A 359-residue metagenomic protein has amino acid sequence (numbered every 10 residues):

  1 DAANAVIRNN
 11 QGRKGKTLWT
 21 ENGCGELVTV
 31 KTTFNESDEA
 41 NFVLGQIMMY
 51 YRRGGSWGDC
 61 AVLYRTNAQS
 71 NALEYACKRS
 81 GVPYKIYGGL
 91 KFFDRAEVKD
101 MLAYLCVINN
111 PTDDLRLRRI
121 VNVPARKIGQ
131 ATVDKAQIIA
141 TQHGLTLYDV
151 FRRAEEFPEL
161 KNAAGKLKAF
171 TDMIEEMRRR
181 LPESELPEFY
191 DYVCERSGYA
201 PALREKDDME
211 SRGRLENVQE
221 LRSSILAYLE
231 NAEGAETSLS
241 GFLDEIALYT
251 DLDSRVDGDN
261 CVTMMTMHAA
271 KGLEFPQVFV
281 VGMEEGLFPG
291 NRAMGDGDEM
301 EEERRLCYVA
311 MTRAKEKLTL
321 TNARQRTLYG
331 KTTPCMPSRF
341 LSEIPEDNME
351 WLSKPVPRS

Functional and structural regions predicted by a protein language model:
D1-P83, C106-N110, Q142, A164 (+1 more regions): Helicase P-loop NTPase motor core
W19, V62, G88-G89, R152 (+1 more regions): Proline- and acidic/polar-enriched loop/turn elements at helix boundaries
T33, L63, Y87, D94 (+1 more regions): Active-site-adjacent beta-strand anchor residues
N35, R65, G89-L90, M267-A270: Structured loop/turn residues at secondary-structure junctions
S56, S70-V82, R95, L102-W351: Conserved helicase C-terminal RecA-like lobe
G81-K91: Conserved RecA-like helicase motor-core motifs
P357-S359: Intrinsically disordered, low-complexity N-terminal extensions of nucleic-acid-metabolism proteins
